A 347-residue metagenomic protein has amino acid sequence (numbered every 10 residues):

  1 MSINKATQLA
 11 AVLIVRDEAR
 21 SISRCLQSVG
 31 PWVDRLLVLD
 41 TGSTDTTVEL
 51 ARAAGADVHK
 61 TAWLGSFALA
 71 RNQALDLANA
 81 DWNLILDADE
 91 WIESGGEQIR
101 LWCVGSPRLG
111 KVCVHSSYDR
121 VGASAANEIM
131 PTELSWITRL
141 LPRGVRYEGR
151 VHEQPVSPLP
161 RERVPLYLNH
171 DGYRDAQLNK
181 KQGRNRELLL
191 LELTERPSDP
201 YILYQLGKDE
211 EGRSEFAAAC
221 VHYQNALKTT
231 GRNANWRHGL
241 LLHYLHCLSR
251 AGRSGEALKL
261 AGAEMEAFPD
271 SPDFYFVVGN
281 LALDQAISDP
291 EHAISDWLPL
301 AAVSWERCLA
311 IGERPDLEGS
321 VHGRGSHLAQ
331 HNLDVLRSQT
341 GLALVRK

Functional and structural regions predicted by a protein language model:
M1-S28: N-proximal low-complexity "stem/linker" segments adjacent to membrane-targeting elements
Q8, A68-D76, I92-V221, N225 (+1 more regions): Catalytic-site signature of metal-activated, phosphate-bearing donor transferases, centered on the GT-A/GT-A-like
L13, D34-G42, H59, A88: Short beta-strand/loop segment that forms part of the nucleotide-sugar
R20-S23, D45-A54, G95: Acidic helix N-cap motif at the loop->helix transition within catalytic regions of sugar-transfer enzymes
S28, D40-R52, W63, D87: A conserved acidic beta->alpha catalytic loop
D34, V48-Q73, L77: Conserved donor nucleotide-binding strand/loop of the catalytic core
N83: Short aromatic/hydrophobic "clamp" motif used to bind/position activated sugar donors
